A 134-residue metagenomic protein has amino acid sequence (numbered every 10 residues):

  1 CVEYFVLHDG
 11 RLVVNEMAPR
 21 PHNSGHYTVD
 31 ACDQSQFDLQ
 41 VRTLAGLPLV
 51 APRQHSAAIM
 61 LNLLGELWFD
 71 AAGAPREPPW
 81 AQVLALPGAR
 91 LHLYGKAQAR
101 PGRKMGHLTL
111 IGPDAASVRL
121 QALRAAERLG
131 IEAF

Functional and structural regions predicted by a protein language model:
C1-V2, H8-D9, A18-D70: Active-site "cap" helix and flanking loop/linker of ATP-utilizing ligase/carboxylase catalytic domains
L7-G10, G112-D114: Short acidic-glycine loop/turn motifs at beta-strand connectors
R42-F134: Peripheral (often C-terminal) accessory segments that flank ATP-dependent C-N-forming ligase machineries
